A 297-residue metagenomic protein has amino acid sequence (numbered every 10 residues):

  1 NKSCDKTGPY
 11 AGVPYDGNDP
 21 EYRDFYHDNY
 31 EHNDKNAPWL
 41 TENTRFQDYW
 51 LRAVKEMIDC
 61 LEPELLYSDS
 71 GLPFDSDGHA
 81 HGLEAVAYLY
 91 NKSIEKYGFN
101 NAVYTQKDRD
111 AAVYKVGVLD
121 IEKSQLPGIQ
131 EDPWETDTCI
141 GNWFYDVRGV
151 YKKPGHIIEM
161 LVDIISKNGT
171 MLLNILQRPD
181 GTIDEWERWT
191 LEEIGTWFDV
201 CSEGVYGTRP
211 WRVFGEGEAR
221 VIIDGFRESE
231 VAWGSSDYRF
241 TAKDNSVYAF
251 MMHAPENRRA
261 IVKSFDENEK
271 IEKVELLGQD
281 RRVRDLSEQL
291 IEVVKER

Functional and structural regions predicted by a protein language model:
N1-R297: Mature catalytic domains of secreted/periplasmic carbohydrate-active enzymes
